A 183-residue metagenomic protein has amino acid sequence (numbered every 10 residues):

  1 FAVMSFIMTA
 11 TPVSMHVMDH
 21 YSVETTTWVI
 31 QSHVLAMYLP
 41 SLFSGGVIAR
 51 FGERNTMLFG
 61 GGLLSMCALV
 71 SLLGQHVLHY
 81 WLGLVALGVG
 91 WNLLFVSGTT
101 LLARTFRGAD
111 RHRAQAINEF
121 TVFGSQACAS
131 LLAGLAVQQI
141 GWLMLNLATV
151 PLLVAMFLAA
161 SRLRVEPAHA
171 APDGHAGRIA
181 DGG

Functional and structural regions predicted by a protein language model:
F1-M8: Conserved extracellular-gate-facing transmembrane-helix segments in secondary transporters
T9-V29: Short amphipathic helix-loop junctions that connect adjacent transmembrane helices in Major Facilitator Superfamily/SLC
L39-E53, V137: Helix-to-loop junctions at the C-terminal end of transmembrane segments in multipass secondary transporters
N55-V70, V150: Structural signature of the two symmetry-related core transmembrane helices
C67, L78-A86: Paired small-residue
L93-F106: Intracellular juxtamembrane helix-capping segments at the cytosolic ends of symmetry-related transmembrane helices
D110-Q138: A late C-terminal transmembrane helix in Major Facilitator Superfamily
L135-L153: A membrane-interface helix-boundary motif in multi-pass transporters
